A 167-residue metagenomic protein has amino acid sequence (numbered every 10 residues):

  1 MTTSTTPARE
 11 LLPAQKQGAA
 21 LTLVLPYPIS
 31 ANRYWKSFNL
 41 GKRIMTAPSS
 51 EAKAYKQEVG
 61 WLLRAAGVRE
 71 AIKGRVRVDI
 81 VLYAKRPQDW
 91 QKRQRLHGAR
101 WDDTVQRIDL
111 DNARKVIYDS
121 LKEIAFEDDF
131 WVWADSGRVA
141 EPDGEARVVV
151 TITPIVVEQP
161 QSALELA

Functional and structural regions predicted by a protein language model:
T2-A167: Acidic, proline/glycine-enriched N-terminal capping motif
